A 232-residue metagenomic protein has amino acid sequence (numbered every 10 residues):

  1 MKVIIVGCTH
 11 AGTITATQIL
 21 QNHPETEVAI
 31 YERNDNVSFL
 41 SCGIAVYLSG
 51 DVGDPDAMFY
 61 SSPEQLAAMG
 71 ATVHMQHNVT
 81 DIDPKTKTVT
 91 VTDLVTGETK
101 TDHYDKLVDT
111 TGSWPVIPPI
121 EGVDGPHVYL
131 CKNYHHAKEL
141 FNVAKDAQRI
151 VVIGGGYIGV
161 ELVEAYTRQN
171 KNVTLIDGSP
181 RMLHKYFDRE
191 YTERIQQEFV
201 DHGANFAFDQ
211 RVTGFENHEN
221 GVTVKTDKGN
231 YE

Functional and structural regions predicted by a protein language model:
M1-T72, Q76, A165-F187: Beta1-alpha1 glycine-rich phosphate/pyrophosphate-binding loop at the start of Rossmann-like nucleotide-binding domains
V3-V6, F59, P63-V151, T223-E232: FAD-binding core/adjacent interface of flavoenzyme oxidoreductases
G7-G12, G112, G154-G159: Conserved phosphate-binding and hydrolysis motifs of nucleotide-dependent enzymes
I19-Q21, G43-V46, T88-V89, E121-G125 (+4 more regions): Short, glycine/charged-enriched secondary-structure capping and boundary segments
E25-E27, G70, H74-V91, V95 (+2 more regions): A Rossmann-like FAD-binding core segment of flavoenzymes
R33, L94, G112, G155 (+1 more regions): Flexible loop residues that form catalytic and substrate-binding hotspots at small-molecule/glycan-binding clefts
E139-F187, G221: Rossmann-like NAD(P)H-binding beta-loop-alpha module
